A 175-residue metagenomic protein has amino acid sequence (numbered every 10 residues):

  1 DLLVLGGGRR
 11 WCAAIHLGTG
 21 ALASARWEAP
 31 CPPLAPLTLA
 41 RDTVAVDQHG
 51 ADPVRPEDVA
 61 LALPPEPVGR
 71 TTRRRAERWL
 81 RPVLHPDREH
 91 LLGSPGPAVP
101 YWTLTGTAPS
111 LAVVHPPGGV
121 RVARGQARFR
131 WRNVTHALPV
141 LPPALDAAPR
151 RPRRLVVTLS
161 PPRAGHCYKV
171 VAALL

Functional and structural regions predicted by a protein language model:
D1-R75, W79: Long alpha-helical, hydrophobic tracts
R9-A35, V99-H115, G119-V156: Beta-strand/loop nucleic-acid-binding surfaces
T43-W102, A112, R130-L175: OB-fold/S1-family single-stranded nucleic acid-binding modules
